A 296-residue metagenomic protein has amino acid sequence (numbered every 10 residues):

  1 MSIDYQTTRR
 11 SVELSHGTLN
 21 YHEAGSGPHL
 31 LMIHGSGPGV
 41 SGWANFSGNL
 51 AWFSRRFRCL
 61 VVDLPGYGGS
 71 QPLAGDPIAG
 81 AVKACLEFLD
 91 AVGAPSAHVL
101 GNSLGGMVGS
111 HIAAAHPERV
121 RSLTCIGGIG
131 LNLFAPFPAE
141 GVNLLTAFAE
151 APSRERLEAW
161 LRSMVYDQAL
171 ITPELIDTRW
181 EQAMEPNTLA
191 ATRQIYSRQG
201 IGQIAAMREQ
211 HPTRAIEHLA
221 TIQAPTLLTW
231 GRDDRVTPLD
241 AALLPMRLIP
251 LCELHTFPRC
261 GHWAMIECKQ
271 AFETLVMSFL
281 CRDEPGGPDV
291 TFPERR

Functional and structural regions predicted by a protein language model:
S15-G69: Conserved HGGG/HGGXW glycine-rich cap/lid loop of the alpha/beta-hydrolase fold
A51, V61-L100, T274-M277: Active-site loop/oxyanion-hole signature of alpha/beta-hydrolase fold enzymes
G101, G105, G109: Gly/Ala-rich beta-loop-alpha elbow adjacent to hydrolase catalytic centers
S110-A114, R121-A159: Flexible "cap/lid" loop of the alpha/beta hydrolase fold
P136, R154-H218: Conserved alpha/beta-hydrolase catalytic His-Asp/Glu region
I222, L228-W230: Short beta-strand/loop motif that positions the catalytic acidic residue of the alpha/beta-hydrolase fold
D233-T237: Acidic catalytic loop of the alpha/beta-hydrolase fold
L251-R296: Catalytic active-site module of serine/aspartate enzymes centered on a nucleophile-bearing elbow/loop
